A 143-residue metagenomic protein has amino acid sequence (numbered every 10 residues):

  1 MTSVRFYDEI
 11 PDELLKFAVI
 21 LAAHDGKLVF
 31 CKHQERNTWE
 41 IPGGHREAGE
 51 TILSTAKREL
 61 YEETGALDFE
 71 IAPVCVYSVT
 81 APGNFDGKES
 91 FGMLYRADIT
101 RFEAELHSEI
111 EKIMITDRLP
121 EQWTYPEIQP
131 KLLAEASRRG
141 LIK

Functional and structural regions predicted by a protein language model:
M1-S3, G140-K143: Short, Lys/Arg-enriched, disordered terminal segments
M1-V19: Acidic, metal-coordinating catalytic segment for phosphate/diphosphate chemistry, firing primarily on the Nudix
L15-F17, A23, Q34-R36, I41 (+2 more regions): Short connector loops at helix/strand junctions that flank enzyme active sites, especially segments positioning acidic
A22-D25, A97-I99: Active-site beta-strand termini and strand-to-loop segments that position acidic
A23-E62: Conserved Nudix-box catalytic region and its N-terminal flanking loop in Nudix hydrolases and closely related
R46-E70, Y77-K131: Unchanged
R101, R138-G140: Extended secretory-pathway segments flanking transmembrane helices
A134-E135: C-terminal terminal-subdomain/extension
